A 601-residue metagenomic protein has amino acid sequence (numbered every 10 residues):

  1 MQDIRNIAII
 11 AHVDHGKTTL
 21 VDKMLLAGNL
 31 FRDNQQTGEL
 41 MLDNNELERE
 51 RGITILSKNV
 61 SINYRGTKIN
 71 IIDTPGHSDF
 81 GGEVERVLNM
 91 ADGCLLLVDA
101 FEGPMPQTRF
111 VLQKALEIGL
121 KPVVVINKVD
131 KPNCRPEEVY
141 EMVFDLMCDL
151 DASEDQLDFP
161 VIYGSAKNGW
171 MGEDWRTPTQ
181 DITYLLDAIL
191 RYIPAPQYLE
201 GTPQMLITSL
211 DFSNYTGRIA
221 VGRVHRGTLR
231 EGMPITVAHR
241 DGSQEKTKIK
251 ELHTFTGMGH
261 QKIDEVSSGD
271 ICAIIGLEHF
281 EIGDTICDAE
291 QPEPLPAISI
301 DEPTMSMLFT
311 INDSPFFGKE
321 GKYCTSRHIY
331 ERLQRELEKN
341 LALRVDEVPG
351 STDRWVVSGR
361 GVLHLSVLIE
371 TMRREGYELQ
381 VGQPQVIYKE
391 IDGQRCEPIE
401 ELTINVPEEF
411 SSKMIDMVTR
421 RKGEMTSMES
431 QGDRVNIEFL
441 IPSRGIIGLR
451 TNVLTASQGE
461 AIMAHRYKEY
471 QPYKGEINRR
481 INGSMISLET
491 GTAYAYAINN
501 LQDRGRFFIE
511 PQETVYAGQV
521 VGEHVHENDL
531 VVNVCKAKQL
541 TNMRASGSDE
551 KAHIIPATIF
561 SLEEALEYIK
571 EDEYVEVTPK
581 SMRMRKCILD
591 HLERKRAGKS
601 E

Functional and structural regions predicted by a protein language model:
M1-P104, M142, L210-S213: P-loop NTPase switch module centered on the Walker A-proximal segment
H15, A27, F31, H77-S78 (+17 more regions): Conserved nucleotide-binding/hydrolysis micro-motifs of P-loop NTPases
L30-S57, F80, L146-F159, L190-P203 (+12 more regions): Active-site phosphate-binding and catalytic loops of NTP-dependent enzymes
C94-Q156: Conserved C-terminal guanine-recognition region of P-loop GTPase G domains, centered on the G4
C148-I282, I286, L402-P407, R466 (+2 more regions): Conserved catalytic-core segments of large NTP-driven translation/proteostasis enzymes
H225-S351, R374, P556: Catalytic P-loop NTP-binding/switch module of NTPases
F255, H260-I263, C396, I441 (+3 more regions): Long insertion/accessory domains within large nucleic-acid-processing enzymes
P292, I300-V435: Charged, conformationally dynamic linker/hinge segments that couple catalytic or nucleotide-dependent chemistry
